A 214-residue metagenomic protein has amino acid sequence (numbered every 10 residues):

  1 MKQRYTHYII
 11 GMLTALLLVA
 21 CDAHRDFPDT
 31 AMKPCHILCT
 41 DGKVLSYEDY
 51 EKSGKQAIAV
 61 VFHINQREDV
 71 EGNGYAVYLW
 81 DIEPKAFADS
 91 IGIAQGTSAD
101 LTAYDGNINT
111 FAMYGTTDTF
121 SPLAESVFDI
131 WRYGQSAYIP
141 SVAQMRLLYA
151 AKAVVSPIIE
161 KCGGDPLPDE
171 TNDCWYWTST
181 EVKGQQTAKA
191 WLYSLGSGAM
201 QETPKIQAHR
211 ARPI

Functional and structural regions predicted by a protein language model:
M1-V19: Sec-dependent bacterial lipoprotein signal peptides
Q3, Q56-A59, T171-T178: Short small/polar-residue motifs
C21-Y133, K205-I214: Short, compositionally biased
E71, T180-I214: Solvent-exposed, polar surface segments
F120-A137, V142-L195: An exposed tryptophan-centered "aromatic clamp" motif
